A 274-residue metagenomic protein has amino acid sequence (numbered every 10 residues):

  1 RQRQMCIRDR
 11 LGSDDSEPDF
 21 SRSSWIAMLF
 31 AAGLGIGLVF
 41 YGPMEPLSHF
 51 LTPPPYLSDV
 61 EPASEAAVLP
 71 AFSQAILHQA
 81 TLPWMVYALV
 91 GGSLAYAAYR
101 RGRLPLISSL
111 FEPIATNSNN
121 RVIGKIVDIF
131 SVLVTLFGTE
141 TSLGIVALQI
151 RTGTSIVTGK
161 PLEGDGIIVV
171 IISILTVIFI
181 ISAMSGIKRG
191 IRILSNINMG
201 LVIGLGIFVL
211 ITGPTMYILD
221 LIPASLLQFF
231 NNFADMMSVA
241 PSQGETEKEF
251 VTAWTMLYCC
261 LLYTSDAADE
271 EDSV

Functional and structural regions predicted by a protein language model:
R1-Q4, R8-E61, E65: N-terminal alpha-helical transmembrane segments of multi-pass membrane transport and channel/translocase proteins
Q2-I7, D266-V274: Short, small-residue-biased leader/transition segments that mark boundaries at the very start of proteins
P18-G33, K125-I129, S195-I203: Alpha-helical transmembrane segments and their helix-start/interface "positive-inside/aromatic belt" motifs in integral
W25-P46, V134-L136, V202-Y217: Hydrophobic alpha-helical membrane-insertion segments
L34-L38, H78-L148, I156-A183, T212-T215 (+1 more regions): Helix-loop-helix module between adjacent transmembrane segments
L106-V122, S182-I203, I218, I222 (+1 more regions): Hydrophobic, small-residue-rich membrane helices and short re-entrant helix-turn-helix hairpins that build
V127-F137, T141, R151, S185-T212 (+1 more regions): Membrane-interface loop-to-helix entry segments
D165-I167, G204, L210, P214-S265: Loop-to-helix junctions at membrane interfaces in multi-pass transport proteins
